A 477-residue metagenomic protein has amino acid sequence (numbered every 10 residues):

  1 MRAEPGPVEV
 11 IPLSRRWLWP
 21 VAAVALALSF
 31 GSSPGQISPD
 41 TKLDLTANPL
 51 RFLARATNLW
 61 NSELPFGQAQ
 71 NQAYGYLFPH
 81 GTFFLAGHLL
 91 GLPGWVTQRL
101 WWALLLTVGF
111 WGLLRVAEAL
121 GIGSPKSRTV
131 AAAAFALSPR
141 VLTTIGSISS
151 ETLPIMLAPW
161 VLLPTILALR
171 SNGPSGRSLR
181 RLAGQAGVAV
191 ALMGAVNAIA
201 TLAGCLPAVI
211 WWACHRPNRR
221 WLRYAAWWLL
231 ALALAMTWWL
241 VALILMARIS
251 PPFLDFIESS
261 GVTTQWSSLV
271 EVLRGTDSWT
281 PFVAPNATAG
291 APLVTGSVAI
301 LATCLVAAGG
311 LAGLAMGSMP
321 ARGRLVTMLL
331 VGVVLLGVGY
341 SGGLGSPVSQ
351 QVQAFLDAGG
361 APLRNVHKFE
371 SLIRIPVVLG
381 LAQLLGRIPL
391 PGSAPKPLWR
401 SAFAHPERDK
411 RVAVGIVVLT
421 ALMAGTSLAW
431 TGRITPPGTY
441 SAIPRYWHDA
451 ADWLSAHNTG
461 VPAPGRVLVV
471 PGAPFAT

Functional and structural regions predicted by a protein language model:
M1-S32, W111, M319-M328, P406-L419: Start-transfer (signal-anchor) and selected internal transmembrane alpha helices of multi-pass inner/ER membrane
V10-P49, L230-M246, L335, A424-S427: Transmembrane signal-anchor helices characteristic of membrane glycosylation enzymes that use polyprenol
V24-F110, A133-M156, G275-S278, G345: Membrane-interface coil-to-helix junctions
A56-L64, Y74, W228-L314, R364-V366: Periplasmic/ER-lumenal interhelical loops and adjacent helix-loop junctions in multi-pass membrane proteins
A103-L120, S124-P217, Y224-L243, L419-L428 (+1 more regions): Membrane-embedded helix bundles of polyisoprenyl
V141-T152, G290-V294, V326, L330-A382 (+1 more regions): Membrane-helix boundary/interfacial segments in multi-pass membrane proteins
V209, A233, L385-A429: Signature aromatic-anchored transmembrane alpha helix within multi-pass, membrane-resident enzymes that catalyze glycan
V412-T477: Extracytoplasmic
